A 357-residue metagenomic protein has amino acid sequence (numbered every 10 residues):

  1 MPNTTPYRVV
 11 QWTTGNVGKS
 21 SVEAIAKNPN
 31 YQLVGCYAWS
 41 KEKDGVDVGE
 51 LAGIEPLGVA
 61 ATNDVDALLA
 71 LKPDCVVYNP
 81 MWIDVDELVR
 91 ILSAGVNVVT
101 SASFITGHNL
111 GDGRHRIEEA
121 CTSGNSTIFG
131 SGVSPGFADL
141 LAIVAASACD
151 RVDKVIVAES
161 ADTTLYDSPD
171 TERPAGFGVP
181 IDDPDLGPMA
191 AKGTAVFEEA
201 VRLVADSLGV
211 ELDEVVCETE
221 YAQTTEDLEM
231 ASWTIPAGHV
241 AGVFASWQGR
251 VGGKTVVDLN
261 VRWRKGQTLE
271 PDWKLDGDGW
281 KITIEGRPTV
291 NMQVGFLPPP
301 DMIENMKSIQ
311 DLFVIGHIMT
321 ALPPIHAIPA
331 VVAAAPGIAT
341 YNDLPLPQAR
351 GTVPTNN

Functional and structural regions predicted by a protein language model:
M1-S93, G209, G316: N-terminal glycine-/serine-/threonine-rich beta1-alpha1-beta2 phosphate-ribose binding loop of Rossmann-like
R8, W12, S147-K281, V314: Active-site-lining helix/loop region of Rossmann-like oxidoreductase modules
W12, N16, S20, N63 (+10 more regions): Conserved active-site and cofactor/substrate-binding residues in soluble primary-metabolism enzymes
N97-V99: A short hydrophobic/small-residue beta-strand
S101-S103, G132: Short beta->alpha connector loops at strand-helix junctions that form conserved, small/polar/Pro-enriched
S103-T127: Rossmann-fold NAD(P)-binding glycine/threonine-rich loop
G124-V152, E159-S160, S308-L312, H317-A321 (+1 more regions): Adenosine-phosphate binding glycine-rich loop
A231-N357: C-terminal active-site/capping subdomain that shapes the small-molecule cofactor and substrate pocket of enzyme
